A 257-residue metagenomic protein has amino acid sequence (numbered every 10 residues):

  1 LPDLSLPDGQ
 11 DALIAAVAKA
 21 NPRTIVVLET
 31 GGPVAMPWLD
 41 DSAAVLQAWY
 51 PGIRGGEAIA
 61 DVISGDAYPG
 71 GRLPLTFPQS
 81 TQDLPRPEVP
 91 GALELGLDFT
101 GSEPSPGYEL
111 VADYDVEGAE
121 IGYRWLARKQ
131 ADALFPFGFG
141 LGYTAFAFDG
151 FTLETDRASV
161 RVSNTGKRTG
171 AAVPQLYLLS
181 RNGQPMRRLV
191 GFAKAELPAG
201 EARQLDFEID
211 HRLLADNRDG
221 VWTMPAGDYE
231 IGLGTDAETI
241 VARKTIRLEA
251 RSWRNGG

Functional and structural regions predicted by a protein language model:
L1-D41: Hydrophobic helix-and-loop "lid/oligomerization" segment in the mid-to-C-terminal part of catalytic domains
D8, A199, P225-A226: Surface-exposed loops/turns
E29-A171, L178-L179, A226-G234, I240 (+1 more regions): Secreted, periplasmic, or luminal enzymes acting at the cell surface/secretory milieu
A171-G191: The feature marks short-to-medium sequence segments in extracytoplasmic or secretory-pathway proteins
Q184-N217: Intrinsically disordered, low-complexity Pro/Gly/Ser/Thr-rich segments with frequent PxxP/GP/PP motifs and embedded
L213-D228: Short glycine/proline/serine/threonine-rich loop/turn segments at secondary-structure transition edges
L213-N217, D236-V241: Short acidic/polar inter-strand loop motif in beta-rich domains
A242-I246: Edge beta-strands of extracellular beta-sandwich domains
